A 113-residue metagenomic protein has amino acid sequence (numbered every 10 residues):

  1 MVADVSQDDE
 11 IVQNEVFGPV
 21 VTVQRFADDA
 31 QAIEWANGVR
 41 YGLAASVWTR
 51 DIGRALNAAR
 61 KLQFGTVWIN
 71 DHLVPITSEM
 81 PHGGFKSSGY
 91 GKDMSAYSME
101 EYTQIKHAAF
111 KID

Functional and structural regions predicted by a protein language model:
M1-D113: Conserved C-terminal structural/oligomerization subdomain of aldehyde/semialdehyde dehydrogenase
